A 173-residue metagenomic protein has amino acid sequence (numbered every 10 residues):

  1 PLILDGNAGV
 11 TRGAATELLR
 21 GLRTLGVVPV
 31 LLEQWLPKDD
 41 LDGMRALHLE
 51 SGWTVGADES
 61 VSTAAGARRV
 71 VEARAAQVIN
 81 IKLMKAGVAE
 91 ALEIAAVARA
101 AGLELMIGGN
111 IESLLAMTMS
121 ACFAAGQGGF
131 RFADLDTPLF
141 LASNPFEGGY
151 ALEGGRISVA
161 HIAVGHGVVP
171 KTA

Functional and structural regions predicted by a protein language model:
P1-T118, T137, A142-L152: Catalytic core of soluble alpha/beta enzymes
I111-A173: Flexible C-terminal active-site loop/helix
